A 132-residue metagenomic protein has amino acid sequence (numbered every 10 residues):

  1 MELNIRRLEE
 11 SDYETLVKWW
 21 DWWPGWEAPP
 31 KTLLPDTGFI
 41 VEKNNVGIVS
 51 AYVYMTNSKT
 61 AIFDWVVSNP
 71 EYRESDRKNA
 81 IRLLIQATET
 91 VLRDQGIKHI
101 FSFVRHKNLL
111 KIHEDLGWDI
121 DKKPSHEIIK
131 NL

Functional and structural regions predicted by a protein language model:
M1-P29, P124: Short amphipathic alpha-helix that is part of the acyltransferase structural core
I40, V46-M55, A61-D64: Conserved beta-strand in the GNAT
K59-D76, H126: Conserved acetyl-CoA binding element of GNAT-fold acetyltransferases
E74-T90: Conserved acetyl-CoA-binding loop-helix of GNAT-fold acetyltransferases
F101-K111: Conserved beta-strand-loop-alpha-helix junction that forms the acyl-donor binding cleft
F103, D119-L132: Conserved catalytic-core motifs of GNAT/GCN5-like acyltransferases
K111-W118: Conserved active-site tyrosine of GNAT-family acetyltransferases
